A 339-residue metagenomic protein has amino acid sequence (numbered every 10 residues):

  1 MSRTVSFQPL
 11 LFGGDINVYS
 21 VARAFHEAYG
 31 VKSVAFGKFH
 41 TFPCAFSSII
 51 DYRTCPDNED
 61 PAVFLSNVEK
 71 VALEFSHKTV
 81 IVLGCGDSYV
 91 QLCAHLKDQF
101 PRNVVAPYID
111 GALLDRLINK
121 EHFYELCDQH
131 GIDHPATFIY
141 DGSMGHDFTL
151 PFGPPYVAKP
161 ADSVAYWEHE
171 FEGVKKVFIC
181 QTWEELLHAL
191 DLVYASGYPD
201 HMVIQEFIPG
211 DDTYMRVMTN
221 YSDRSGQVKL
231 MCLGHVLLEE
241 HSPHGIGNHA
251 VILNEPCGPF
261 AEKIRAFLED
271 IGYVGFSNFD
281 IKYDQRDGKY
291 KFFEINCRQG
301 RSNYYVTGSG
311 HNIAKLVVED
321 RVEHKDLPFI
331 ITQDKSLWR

Functional and structural regions predicted by a protein language model:
M1-I109, S143-F148: ATP-binding N-terminal substructure of ATP-dependent carboxylate-amine bond-forming enzymes
R116-M202, R224-S225: Active-site nucleotide/adenylate-binding loops and adjacent lid/helix of ATP-dependent enzymes
C180-E240, E255-E262, Y283, K289-K291: Phosphate-binding site of ATP-dependent enzymes
V203, F276-N278, L327-T332: Flexible, glycine/charged-enriched surface loops at secondary-structure junctions
L237-H249, N296-G310: Glycine-rich phosphate/pyrophosphate-binding beta-alpha loops
G245, N254-F279: Oxyanion-binding "anion nests"
L268-Y304: Conserved metal-phosphate-binding beta-hairpin within the catalytic cores of diverse ATP-dependent phosphoryl-transfer
K315, E319-R339: Peripheral (often C-terminal) accessory segments that flank ATP-dependent C-N-forming ligase machineries
